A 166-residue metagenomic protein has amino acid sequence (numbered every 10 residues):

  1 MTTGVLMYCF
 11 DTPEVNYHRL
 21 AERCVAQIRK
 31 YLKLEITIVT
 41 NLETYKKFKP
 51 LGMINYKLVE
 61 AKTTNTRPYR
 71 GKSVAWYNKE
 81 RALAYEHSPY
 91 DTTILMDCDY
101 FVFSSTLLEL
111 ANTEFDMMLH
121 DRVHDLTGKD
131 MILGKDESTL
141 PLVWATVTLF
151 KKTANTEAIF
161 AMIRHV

Functional and structural regions predicted by a protein language model:
M1-V166: Glycosyltransferase catalytic domains, chiefly GT-A lineage
